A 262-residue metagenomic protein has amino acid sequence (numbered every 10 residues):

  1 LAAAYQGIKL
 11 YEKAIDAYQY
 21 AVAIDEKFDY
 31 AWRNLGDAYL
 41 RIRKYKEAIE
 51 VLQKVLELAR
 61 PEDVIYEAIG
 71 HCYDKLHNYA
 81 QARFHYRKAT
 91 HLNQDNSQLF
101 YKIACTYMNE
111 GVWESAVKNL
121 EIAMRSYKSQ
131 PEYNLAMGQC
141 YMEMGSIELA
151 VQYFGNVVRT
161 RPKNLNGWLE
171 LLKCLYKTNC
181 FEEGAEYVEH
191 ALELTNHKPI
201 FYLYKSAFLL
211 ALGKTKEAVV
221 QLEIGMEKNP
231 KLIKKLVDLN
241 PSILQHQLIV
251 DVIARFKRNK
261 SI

Functional and structural regions predicted by a protein language model:
G7, N34, A68, K102 (+4 more regions): Canonical tetratricopeptide repeat
L210-I233, K257: TPR/TPR-like (Sel1-like) alpha-helical repeat modules
